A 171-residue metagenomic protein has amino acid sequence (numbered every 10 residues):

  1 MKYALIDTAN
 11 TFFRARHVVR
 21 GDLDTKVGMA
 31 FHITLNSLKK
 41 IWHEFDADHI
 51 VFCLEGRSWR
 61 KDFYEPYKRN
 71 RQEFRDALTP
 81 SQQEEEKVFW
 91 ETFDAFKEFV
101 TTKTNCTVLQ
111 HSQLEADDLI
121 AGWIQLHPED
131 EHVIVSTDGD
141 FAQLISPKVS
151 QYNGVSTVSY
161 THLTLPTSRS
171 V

Functional and structural regions predicted by a protein language model:
K2-V133, F141-V158: Noncatalytic, basic helical substrate-engagement surface that gates or grips nucleic-acid strands
T161-T167: Conserved small/polar residues in nucleotide/adenosyl-binding loops
